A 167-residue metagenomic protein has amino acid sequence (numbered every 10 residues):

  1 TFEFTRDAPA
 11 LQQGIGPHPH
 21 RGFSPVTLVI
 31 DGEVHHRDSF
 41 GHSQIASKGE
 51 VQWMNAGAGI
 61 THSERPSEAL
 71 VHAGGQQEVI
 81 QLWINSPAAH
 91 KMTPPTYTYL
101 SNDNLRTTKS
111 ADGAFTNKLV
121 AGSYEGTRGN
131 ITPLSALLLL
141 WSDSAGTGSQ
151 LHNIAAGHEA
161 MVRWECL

Functional and structural regions predicted by a protein language model:
T1-I30, L105-N153: A short glycine-rich, His/Asp/Glu-containing loop-to-beta-strand
T5-R6, H35, T61, P87-K91 (+1 more regions): Short, acidic Gly/Pro/Ser/Thr-rich loop/turn segments
Q13-I15, F40-H42, R65-H72: Catalytic micro-motifs at enzyme active sites that drive phosphoryl/nucleotidyl and oxygen chemistry
R21-G41, S47-V51, G57-T61, A145-G148 (+1 more regions): Glycine- and acidic-residue-biased ligand/ion/polar-headgroup-sensing regions
S24, Q44, E50-Q52, H62 (+5 more regions): Generic beta-strand structural signal
A56-H90: Ligand-binding loop in jelly-roll beta-barrel domains
W83-N117: Long amphipathic alpha-helical segments that form oligomerization/scaffold cores
T96-D103, P133-A136, A155-M161: Short intrinsically disordered coil segments
